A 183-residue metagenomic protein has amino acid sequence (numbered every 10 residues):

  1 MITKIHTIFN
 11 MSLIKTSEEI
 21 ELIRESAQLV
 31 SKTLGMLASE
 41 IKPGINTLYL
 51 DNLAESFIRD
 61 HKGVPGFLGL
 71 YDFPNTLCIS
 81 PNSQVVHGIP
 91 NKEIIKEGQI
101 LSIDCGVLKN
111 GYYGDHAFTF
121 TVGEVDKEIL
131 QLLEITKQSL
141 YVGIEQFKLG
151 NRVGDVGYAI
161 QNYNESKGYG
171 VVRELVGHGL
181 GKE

Functional and structural regions predicted by a protein language model:
I2-E183: Active-site neighborhoods and metal-handling regions in enzymes and metal-associated proteins
